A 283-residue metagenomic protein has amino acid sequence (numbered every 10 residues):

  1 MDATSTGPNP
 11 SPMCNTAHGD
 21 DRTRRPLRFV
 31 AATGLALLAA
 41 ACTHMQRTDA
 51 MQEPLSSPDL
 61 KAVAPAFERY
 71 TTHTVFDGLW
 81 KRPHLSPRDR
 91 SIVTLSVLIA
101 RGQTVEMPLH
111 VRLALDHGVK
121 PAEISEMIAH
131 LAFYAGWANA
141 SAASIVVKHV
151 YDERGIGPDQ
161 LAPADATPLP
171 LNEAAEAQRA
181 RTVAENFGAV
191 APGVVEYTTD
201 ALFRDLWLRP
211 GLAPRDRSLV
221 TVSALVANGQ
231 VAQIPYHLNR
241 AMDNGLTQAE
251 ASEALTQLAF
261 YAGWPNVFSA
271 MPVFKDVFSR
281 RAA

Functional and structural regions predicted by a protein language model:
D2, C14-A17, Q46, Q52: Position-driven detector of the extreme protein N-terminus
S5-G7, P12-A31: Bacterial N-terminal signal peptides that target proteins for export
V30-A40: Bacterial N-terminal signal peptides
T43-R88, R101, V105-R112, D116 (+4 more regions): Acidic, glycine/proline-rich low-complexity segments that act as flexible tails and inter-domain linkers
R90-L98, M107, M127-I128, R217-L225 (+1 more regions): Short, structured motif recognition centered on aromatic/hydrophobic residues
I99, H117, H130-W137, V226 (+1 more regions): A short structural micro-motif
V119-E123: Winged helix-turn-helix DNA-binding recognition segment
N139-A140, Q230, E250-S269: Preference for long, well-ordered alpha-helical segments
